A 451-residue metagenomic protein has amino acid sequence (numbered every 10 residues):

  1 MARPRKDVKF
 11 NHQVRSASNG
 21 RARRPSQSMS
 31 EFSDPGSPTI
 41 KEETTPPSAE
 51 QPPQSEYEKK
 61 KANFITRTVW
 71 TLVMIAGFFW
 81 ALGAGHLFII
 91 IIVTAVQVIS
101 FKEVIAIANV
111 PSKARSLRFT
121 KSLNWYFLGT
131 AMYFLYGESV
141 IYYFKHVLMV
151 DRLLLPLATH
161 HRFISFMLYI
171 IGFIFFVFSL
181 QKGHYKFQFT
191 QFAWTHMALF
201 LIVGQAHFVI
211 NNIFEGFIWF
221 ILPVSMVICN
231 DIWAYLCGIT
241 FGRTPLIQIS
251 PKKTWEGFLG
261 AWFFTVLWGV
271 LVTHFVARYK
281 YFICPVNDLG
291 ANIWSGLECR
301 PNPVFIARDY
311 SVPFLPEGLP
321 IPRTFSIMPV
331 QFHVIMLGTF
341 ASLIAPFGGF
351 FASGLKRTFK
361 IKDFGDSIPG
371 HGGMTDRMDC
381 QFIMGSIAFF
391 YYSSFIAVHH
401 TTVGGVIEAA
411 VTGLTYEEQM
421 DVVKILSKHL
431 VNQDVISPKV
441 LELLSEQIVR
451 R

Functional and structural regions predicted by a protein language model:
A2-I344, S427-R451: Membrane-embedded alpha-helical bundles of polytopic integral membrane proteins
F88-I90, I105, G354, F395-T401: Transmembrane-helix exit/juxtamembrane "anchor" motif
V104, G269-L271, A277, S367-I368 (+2 more regions): Short, surface-exposed linear patches
K253, I344, K356, D366-P369: Short glycine- and Lys/Arg-enriched binding-loop motifs that mark or flank ligand-binding interfaces
A261, H333, L337, A345 (+4 more regions): Feature representing long, continuous alpha-helical segments
R357-G365, H371-R451: C-terminal membrane module of polytopic membrane proteins
